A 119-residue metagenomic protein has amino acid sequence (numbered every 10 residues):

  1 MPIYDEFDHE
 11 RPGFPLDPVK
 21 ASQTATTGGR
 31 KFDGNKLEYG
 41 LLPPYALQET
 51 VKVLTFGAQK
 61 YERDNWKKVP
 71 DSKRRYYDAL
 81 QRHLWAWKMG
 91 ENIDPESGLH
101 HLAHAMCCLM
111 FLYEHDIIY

Functional and structural regions predicted by a protein language model:
M1-Y119: Intrinsically disordered, low-complexity regulatory regions that flank transcription factor DNA-binding cores
